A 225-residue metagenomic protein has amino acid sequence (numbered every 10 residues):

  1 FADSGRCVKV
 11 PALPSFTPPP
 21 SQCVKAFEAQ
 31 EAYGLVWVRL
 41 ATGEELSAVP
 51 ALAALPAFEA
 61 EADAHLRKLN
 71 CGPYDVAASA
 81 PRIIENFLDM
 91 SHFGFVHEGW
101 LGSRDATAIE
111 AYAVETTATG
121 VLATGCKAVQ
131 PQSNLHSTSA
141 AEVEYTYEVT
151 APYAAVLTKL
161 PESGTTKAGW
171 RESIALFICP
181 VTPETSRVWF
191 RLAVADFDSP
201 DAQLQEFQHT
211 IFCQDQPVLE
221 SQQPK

Functional and structural regions predicted by a protein language model:
F1-A60: Rieske [2Fe-2S] iron-sulfur-binding domain
V49-K225: C-terminal catalytic domain of Rieske-type non-heme iron oxygenases
